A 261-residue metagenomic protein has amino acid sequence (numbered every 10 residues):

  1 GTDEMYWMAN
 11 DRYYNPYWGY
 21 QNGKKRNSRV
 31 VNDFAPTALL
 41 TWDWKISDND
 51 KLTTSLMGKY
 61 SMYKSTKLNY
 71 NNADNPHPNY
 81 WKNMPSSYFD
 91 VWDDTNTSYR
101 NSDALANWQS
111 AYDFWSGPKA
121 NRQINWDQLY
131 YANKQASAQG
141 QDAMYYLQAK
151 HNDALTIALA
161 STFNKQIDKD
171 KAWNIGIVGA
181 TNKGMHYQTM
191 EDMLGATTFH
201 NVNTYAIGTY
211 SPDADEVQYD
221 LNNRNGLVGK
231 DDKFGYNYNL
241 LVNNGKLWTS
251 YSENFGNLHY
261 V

Functional and structural regions predicted by a protein language model:
G1-T41, K64-Q148, P212-V228: Acidic/polar loop-and-plug regions of large Gram-negative outer-membrane beta-barrel proteins
T2, N125, I167, K171 (+1 more regions): Short, solvent-exposed coil/turn linker segments
P16, Y20, T54, F114 (+7 more regions): Generic detector of intrinsically disordered, low-complexity, polar/charged segments
K24-N69, D142-N174, V178-A180, M185-H186 (+1 more regions): Outer-membrane beta-barrel transmembrane strands
N79-N83, S87, Q148-N152, G184-N201: Small-side-chain secondary-structure face that scaffolds active or pore-lining regions
I175, H186-V242, K246-S252: Glycine- and small hydrophobic-enriched segments that form the cores of compact globular domains
